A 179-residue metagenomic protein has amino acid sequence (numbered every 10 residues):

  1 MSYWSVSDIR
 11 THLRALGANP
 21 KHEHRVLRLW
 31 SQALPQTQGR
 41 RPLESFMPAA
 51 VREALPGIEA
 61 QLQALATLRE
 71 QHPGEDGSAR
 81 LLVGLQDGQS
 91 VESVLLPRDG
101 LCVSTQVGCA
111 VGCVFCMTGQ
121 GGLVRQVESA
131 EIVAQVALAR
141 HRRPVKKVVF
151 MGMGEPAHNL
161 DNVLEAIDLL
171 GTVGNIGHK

Functional and structural regions predicted by a protein language model:
M1-D99: Flexible, acidic/Gly-rich N-terminal and inter-domain linker regions that tether and position cofactor-handling modules
Q89-V91, L96, L101-V107, V111-K179: Conserved Radical SAM active-site core
